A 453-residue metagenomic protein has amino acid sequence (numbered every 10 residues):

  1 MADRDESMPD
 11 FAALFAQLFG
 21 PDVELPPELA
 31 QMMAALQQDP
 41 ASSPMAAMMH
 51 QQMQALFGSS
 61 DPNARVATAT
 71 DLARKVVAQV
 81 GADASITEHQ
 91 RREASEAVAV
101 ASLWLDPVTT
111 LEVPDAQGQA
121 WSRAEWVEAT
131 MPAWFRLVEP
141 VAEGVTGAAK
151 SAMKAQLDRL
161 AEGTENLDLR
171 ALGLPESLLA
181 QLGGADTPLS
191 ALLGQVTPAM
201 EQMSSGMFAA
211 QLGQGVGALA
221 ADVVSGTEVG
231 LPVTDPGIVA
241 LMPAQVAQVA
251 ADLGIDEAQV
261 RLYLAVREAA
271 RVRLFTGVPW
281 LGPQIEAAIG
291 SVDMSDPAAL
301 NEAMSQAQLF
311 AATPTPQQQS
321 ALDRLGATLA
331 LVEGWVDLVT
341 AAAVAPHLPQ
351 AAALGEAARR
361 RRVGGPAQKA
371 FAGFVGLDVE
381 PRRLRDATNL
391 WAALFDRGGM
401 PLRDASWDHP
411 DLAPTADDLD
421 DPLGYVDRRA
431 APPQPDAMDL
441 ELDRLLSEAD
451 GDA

Functional and structural regions predicted by a protein language model:
M1-Q156, L402-A453: N-terminal low-structure segments adjacent to metalloprotease catalytic domains across cellular compartments
A94-A244: Auxiliary, metal-adjacent structural segments of Zn-dependent hydrolase domains
L105, Q202, G206-T227, F275-L348: Post-HExxH zinc-binding segment in Zn-dependent metallohydrolases
L231-V249, N301-T315: A short mid-domain helix/strand-loop element embedded in enzyme catalytic domains that forms or borders the active-site
V246-L264: Short pre-active-site segment immediately N-terminal to the catalytic Zn-binding motif
V260-P279, W391: Active-site recognition of the HExxH zinc-binding catalytic motif
R324-A453: Pan-zinc metallopeptidase signature
